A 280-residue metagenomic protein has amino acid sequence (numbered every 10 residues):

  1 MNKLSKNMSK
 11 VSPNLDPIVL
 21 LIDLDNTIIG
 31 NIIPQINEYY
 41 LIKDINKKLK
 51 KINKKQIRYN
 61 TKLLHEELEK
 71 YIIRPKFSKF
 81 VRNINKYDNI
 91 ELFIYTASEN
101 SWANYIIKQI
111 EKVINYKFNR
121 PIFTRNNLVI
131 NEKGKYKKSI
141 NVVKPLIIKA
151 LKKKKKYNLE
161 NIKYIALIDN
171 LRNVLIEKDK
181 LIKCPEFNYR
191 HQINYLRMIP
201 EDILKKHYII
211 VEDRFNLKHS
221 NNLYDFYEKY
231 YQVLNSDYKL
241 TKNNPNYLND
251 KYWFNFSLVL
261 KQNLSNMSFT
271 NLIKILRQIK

Functional and structural regions predicted by a protein language model:
M1-I22, N31, N37-K47: Non-catalytic pre-domain segments flanking phosphatase-related domains
P13, Q56-I72, Y238-L248: Intrinsically disordered, low-complexity acidic Ser/Thr-rich regulatory segments
L15, I22, K62-R74, L92-E99 (+2 more regions): Amphipathic alpha-helical protein-protein interaction segments
D16-I28, D88-E91, N161-D169, K180: Core residues of folded domains in eukaryotic genome-function proteins
D25-I33, V174-L175: Short acidic, Gly/Ser-rich segments with clustered Asp/Glu that frequently serve as metal-coordination loops in enzyme
N37-E67: Conserved phosphoryl-transfer catalytic core
I72, F77-Q109, R125: Substrate-recognition element of Asp-dependent hydrolases with the DxDx(T/V) motif
S101-K280: C-terminal cap/substrate-recognition subdomain and adjoining C-terminal extension of metal-dependent phosphatase-like
